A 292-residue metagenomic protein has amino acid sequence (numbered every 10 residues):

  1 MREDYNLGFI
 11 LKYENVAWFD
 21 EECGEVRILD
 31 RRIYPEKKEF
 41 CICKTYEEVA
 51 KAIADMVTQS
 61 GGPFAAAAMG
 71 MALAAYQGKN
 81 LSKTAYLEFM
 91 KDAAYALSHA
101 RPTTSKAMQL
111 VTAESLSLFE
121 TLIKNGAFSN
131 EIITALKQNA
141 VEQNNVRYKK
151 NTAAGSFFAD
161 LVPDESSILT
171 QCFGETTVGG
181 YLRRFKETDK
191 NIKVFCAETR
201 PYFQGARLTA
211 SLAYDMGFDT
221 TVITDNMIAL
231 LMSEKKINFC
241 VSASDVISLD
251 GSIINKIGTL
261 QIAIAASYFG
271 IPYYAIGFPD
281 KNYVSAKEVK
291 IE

Functional and structural regions predicted by a protein language model:
N6-A127: Long amphipathic alpha-helical segments
R32-P35, F40, K44-A54, A135-V141 (+3 more regions): Glycine/charged-rich beta-loop-alpha catalytic/anionic-binding loops adjacent to active sites
F40-Y46, G78, S167-E175, L249-I254: Short, glycine-rich nucleotide/cofactor-binding loops
A52, M56-Q59, A74-L81, A93-T104 (+11 more regions): Change "in soluble alpha/beta enzymes" to "in soluble alpha/beta proteins
G61-P63, I168, C172-V178, P201-Y202: Gly/Ser/Thr-rich loops at beta-strand to alpha-helix junctions that form or flank small-molecule/cofactor-binding
Q109-D164, K190-I192, C196-C240: Ligand-binding beta-strand-loop-alpha-helix segment within the catalytic cores of soluble metabolic enzymes
V178-E187, A263: Histidine-anchored nucleotide/phosphate-binding helix
T199-E292: Conserved phosphate- and dinucleotide-binding cores of soluble alpha/beta proteins, encompassing both enzyme active
